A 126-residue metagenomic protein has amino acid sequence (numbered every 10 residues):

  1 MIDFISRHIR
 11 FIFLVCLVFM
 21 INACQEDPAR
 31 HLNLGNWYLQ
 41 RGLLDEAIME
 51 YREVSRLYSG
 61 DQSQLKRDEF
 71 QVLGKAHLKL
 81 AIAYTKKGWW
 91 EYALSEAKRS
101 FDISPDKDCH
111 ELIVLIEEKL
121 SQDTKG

Functional and structural regions predicted by a protein language model:
A23-Q40: Bacterial Sec signal peptide processing site at the extreme N-terminus
L57-F70, D106: Flexible helix-coil transition and linker loops at the boundaries of alpha-helical arrays
